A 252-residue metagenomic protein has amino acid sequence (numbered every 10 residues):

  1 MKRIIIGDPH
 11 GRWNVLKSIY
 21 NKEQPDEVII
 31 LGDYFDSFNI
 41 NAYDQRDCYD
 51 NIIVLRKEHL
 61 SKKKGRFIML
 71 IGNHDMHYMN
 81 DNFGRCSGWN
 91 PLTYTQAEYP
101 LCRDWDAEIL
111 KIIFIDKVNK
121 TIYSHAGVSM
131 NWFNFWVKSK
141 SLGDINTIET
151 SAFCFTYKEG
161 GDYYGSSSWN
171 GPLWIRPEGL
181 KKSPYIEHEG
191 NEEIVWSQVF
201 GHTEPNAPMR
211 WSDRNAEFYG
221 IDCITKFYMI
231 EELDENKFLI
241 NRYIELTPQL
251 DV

Functional and structural regions predicted by a protein language model:
M1-I4: Extreme N-terminal starter segment of soluble prokaryotic enzymes
I6, G11-P100, I115: Core catalytic region of metal-dependent phosphoesterases/phosphodiesterases, especially metallo-beta-lactamase-like
I6-P9, L31-G32, L70-G72, S124-A126 (+2 more regions): Short His-Asn-centered micro-motif
H10-V15, D36-N39, H74-N80, S129-N131 (+3 more regions): Active-site environment of divalent metal-dependent phosphoester hydrolases
Y20-N21, L60-S61, I112-V118, H188-N191 (+1 more regions): A short acidic-Thr-Gly-centered motif at the start of a beta-strand
N90-Y99, I112-G190: Active-site-proximal loop/helix segment associated with metal-binding centers of metalloenzymes
Q96-E108, E217-I221: Short, solvent-exposed secondary-structure boundary motifs
K182-L246: Conserved beta-sheet core of the metallophosphoesterase superfamily
